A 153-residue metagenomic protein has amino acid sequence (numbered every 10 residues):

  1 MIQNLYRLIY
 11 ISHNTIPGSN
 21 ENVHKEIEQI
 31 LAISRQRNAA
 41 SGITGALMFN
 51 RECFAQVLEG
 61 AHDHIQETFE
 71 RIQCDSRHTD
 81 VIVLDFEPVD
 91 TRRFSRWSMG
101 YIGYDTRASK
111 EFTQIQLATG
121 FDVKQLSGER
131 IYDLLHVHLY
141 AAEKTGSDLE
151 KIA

Functional and structural regions predicted by a protein language model:
M1-A153: Charge-rich, low-complexity N-terminal segments
